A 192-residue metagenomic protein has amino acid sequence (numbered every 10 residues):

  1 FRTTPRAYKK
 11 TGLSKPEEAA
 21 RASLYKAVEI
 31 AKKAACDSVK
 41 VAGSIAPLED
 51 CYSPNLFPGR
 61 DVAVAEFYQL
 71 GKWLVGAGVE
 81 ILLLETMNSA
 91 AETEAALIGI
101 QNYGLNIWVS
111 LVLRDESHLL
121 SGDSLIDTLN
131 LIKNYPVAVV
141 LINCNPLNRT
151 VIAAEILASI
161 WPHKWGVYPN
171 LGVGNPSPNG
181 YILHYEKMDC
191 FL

Functional and structural regions predicted by a protein language model:
F1-L192: Domain-level signal for soluble alpha/beta catalytic cores
